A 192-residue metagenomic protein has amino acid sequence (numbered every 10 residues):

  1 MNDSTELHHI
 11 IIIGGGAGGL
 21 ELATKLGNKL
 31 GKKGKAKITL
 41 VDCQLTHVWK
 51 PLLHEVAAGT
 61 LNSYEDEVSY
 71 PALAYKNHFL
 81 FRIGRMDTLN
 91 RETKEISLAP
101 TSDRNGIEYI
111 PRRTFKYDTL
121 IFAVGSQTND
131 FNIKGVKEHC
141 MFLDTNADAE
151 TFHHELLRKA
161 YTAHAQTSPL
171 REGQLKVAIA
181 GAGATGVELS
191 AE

Functional and structural regions predicted by a protein language model:
N2-L7, F79-A178: FAD-binding core/adjacent interface of flavoenzyme oxidoreductases
N2-T88, V177-A178, A184-E192: Beta1-alpha1 glycine-rich phosphate/pyrophosphate-binding loop at the start of Rossmann-like nucleotide-binding domains
